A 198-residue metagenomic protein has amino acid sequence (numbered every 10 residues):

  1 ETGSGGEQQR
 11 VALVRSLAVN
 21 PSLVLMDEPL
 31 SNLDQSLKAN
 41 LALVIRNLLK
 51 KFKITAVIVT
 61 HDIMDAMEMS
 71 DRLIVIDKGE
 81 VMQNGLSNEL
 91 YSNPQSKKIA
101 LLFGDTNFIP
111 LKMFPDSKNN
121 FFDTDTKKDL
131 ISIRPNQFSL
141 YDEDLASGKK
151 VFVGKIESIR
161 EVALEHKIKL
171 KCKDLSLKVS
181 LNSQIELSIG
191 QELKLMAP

Functional and structural regions predicted by a protein language model:
E1-K98: ABC ATPase nucleotide-binding domains
S92-F114, S132: C-terminal boundary and immediately downstream tail of ABC-type ATPase nucleotide-binding domains
N107, P115-I159, Q184-P198: Glycine/charge-rich catalytic "coupling/switch" loops of P-loop NTPases
R160-E165: Short, conserved beta-turn/loop elements at beta-strand boundaries and strand-helix junctions
L170-D174: OB-fold (S1/OB) nucleic-acid-binding surfaces
L177-S183: Beta-strand/loop nucleic-acid-binding surfaces
